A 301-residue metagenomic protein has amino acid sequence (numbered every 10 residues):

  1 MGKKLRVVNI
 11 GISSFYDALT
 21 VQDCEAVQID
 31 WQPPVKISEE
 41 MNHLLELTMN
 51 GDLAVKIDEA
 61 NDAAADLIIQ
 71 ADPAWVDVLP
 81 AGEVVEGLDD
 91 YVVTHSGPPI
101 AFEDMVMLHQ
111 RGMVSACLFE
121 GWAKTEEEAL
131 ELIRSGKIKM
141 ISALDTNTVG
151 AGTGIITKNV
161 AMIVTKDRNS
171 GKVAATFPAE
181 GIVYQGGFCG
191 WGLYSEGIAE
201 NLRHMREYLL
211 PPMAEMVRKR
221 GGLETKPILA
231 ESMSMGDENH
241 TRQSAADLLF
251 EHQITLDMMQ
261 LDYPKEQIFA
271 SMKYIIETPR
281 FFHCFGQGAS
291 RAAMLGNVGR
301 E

Functional and structural regions predicted by a protein language model:
M1-E301: Anaerobic metallocofactor- and corrinoid-dependent redox/one-carbon enzyme cores, especially those from methanogenesis
